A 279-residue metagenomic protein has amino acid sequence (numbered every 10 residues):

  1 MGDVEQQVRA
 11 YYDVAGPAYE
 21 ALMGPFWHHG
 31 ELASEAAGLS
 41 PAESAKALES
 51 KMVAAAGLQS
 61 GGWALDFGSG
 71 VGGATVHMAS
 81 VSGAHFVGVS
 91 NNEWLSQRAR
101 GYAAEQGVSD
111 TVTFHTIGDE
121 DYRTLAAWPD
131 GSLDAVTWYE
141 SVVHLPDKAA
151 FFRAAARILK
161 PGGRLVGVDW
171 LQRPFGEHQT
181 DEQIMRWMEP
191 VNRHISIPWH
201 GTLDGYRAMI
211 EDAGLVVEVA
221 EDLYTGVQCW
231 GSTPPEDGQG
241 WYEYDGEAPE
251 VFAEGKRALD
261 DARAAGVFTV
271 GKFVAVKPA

Functional and structural regions predicted by a protein language model:
M1-A18: N-terminal auxiliary segments of SAM/dcSAM-dependent transferases
H29-A33, L39-S60: Conserved alpha-helix/loop element of class I SAM-dependent methyltransferases that forms part of the SAM/SAH-binding
W63-L65, A74-Y122: Class I SAM-dependent methyltransferase SAM/SAH-binding core
R123-V136: A short acidic, Gly/Pro-enriched loop at the edge of an enzyme's catalytic core that lines a small-molecule cofactor
A149-R164: A short glycine-rich, Lys/Arg-flanked "PGG" loop and its adjoining helix->strand segment in the class I
L171-I197: Short, glycine-/aromatic-enriched active-site segment of Class I SAM-dependent methyltransferases
P198-A213: Short alpha-helix
V219-A279: Conserved Class I S-adenosyl-L-methionine
